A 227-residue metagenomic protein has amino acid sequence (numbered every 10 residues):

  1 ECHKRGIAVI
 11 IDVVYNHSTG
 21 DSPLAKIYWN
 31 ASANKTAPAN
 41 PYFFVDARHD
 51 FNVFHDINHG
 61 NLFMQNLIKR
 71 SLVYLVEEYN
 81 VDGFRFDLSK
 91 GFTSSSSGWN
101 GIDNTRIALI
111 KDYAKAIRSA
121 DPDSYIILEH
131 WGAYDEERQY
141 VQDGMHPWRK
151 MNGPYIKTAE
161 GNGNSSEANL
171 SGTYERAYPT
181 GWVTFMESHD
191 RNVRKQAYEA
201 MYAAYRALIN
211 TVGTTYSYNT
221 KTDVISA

Functional and structural regions predicted by a protein language model:
E1-N80, L88-I102, D112-D121: Substrate-binding/active-site clefts of carbohydrate-active enzymes
R5, E77, L88-R191, K195 (+3 more regions): Active-site-proximal helices and loops of the catalytic beta/alpha 8
Y28-H59, V183, V193-T220: Glycan-binding loop/region signatures in secreted carbohydrate-active enzymes
A227: Substrate-binding cleft of secreted/luminal carbohydrate-active enzymes
